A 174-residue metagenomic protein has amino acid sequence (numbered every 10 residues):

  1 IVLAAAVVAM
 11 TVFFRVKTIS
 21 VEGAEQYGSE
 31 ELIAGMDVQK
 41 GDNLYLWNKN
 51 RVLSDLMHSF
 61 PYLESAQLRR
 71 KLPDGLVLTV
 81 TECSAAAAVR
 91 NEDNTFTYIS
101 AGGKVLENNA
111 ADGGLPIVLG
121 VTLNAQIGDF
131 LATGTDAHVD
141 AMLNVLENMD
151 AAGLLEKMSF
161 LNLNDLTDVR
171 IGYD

Functional and structural regions predicted by a protein language model:
I1-A9, D165-D174: N-terminal positively charged amphipathic segments used for targeting/anchoring
A4-A6, F14, T18-E25, Y45-T95 (+1 more regions): Periplasmic polypeptide-binding modules associated with outer-membrane biogenesis and secretion
T11-F13, N109-A110, I171-G172: Short, flexible turn/loop "capping" segments at secondary-structure junctions
S20-P61, G114-A141: Periplasmic/extracytosolic POTRA-like scaffold domains at the N-termini of outer-membrane and outer-envelope
E31-L32, L76-V80, I171-D174: Short, aliphatic-rich beta-strand segments
T79-M158: Extracytoplasmic segments of membrane-associated envelope/inner-membrane machinery
